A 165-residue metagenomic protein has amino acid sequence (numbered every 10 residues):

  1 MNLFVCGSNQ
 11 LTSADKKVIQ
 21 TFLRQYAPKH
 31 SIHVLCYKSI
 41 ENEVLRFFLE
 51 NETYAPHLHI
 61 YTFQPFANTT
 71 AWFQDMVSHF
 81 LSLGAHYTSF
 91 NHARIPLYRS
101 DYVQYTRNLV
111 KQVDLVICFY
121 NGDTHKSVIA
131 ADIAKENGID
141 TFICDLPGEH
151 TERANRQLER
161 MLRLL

Functional and structural regions predicted by a protein language model:
M1-F4, S31: Residues that mark the start of a beta-strand
N9-L164: Acidic/glycine-enriched connector segments
